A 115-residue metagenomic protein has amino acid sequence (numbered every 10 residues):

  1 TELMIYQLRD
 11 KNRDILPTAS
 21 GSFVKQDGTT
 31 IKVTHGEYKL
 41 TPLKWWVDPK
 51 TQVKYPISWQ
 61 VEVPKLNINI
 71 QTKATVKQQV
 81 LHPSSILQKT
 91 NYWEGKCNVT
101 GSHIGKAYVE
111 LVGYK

Functional and structural regions predicted by a protein language model:
T1-K115: Structured soluble/peripheral alpha/beta segments that form catalytic or ligand/cofactor-binding pockets
